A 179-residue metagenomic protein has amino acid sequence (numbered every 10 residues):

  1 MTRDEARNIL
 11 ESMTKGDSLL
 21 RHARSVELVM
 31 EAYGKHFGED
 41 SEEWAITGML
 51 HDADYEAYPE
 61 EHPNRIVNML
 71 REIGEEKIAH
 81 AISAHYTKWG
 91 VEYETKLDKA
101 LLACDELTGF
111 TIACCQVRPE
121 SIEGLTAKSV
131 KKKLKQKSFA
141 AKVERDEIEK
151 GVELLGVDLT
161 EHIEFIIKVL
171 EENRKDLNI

Functional and structural regions predicted by a protein language model:
M1, E5, R21-S25, E61 (+4 more regions): Conserved active-site and cofactor/substrate-binding residues in soluble primary-metabolism enzymes
M1-A57: Acidic/His-rich, divalent-metal-binding segments that scaffold phosphate/diphosphate chemistry
R7, E11, R24-E27, E31 (+6 more regions): Predominant activation on well-ordered alpha-helical scaffold segments within soluble catalytic domains
E11, E31, K35, R71 (+2 more regions): Short polybasic/polar patches that bind polyanions
T14, A127-S129, L134-I179: C-terminal binding/interaction regions
G16, L97-A100, T160: Amphipathic, non-membrane alpha-helical segments in soluble helical-bundle scaffolds
F37-A140, E149: Divalent metal-dependent catalytic cores for phosphoryl transfer on phosphate-bearing substrates
